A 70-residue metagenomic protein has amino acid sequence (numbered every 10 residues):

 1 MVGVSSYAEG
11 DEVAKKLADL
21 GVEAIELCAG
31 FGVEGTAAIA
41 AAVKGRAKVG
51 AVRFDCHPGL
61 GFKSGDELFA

Functional and structural regions predicted by a protein language model:
M1-A8, F69-A70: Active-site mouth loops of central-metabolism enzymes
V2, E26-L27, A47-A51: Hydrophobic faces of well-ordered beta-strands that scaffold small-molecule active sites in alpha/beta enzyme cores
E9-K15, D19-V33: Amphipathic, hydrophobic secondary-structure cores in small proteins
E12, A41, F62: Charged/polar, solvent-exposed surface patches and flexible loops
V33-H57: Alpha-helix-loop-beta-strand connector modules within alpha/beta enzyme cores
V43-G45, D66-A70: Short, hinge-like loop/turn segments at secondary-structure boundaries
H57-K63: Short, charged, surface-exposed secondary-structure boundary motifs
